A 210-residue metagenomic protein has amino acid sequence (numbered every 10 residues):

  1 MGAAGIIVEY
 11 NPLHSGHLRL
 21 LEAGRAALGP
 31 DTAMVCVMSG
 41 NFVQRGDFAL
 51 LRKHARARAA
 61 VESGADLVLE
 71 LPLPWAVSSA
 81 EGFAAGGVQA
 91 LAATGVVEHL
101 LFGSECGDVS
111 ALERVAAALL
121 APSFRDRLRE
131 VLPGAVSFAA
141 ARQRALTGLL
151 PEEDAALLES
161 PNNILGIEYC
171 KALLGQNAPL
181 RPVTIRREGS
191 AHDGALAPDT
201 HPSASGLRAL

Functional and structural regions predicted by a protein language model:
M1-R56: N-terminal catalytic cores of NTP/NDP-binding nucleotidyl/phosphoryl-transfer enzymes
G2, T32, D66, V97-E98: Conserved acidic residues
E22-R25, A57-V61, K171, R208: Class I S-adenosyl-L-methionine
G29, S63, G95: Structured loop/turn residues at beta-strand edges in well-structured enzyme cores
A55-R58, S123: Acidic, Ser/Thr-rich peripheral helices and adjacent loops at domain boundaries
A57-L73: A glycine-rich helix N-cap at a beta->alpha junction
E70-L210: Active-site cores that bind ATP or allylic diphosphates and position pyrophosphate for catalysis
